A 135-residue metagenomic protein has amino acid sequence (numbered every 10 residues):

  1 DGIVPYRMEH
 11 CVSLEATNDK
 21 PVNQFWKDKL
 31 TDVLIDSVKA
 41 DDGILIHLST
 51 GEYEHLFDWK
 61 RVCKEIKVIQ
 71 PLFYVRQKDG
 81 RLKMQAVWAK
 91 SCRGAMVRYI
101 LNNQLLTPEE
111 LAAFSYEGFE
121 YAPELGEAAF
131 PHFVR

Functional and structural regions predicted by a protein language model:
D1-A128, H132-V134: Internal, well-folded beta-alpha domain core
